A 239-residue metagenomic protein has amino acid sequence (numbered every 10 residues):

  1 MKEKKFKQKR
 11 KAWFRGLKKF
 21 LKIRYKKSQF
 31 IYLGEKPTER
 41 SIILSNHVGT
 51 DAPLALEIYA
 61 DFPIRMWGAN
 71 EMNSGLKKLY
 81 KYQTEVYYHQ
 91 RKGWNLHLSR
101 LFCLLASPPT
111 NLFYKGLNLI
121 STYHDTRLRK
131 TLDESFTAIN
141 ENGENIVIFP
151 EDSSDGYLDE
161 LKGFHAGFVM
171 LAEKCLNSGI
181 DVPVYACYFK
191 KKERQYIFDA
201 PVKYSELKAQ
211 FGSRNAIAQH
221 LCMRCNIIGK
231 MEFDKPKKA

Functional and structural regions predicted by a protein language model:
M1-Y25: N-terminal membrane-anchoring alpha-helices
K2-K4, K115, H124-A239: Non-catalytic C-terminal accessory region of glycerolipid acyltransferases and related lyso-lipid remodeling enzymes
F14, S107, R129-D133: Short, well-ordered alpha-helical scaffold segments within catalytic/effector domains
G16-G49, I58: Helix-to-loop junction immediately C-terminal to a conserved catalytic motif
G16-K19, A55, P109-F113, L171 (+1 more regions): Amphipathic alpha-helical segments that form well-ordered structural scaffolds and often line/cohere around active
Y25-K26, L119, K230: Short aromatic/hydrophobic-glycine micro-motifs
K27-S28, P63, G179: Secondary-structure boundary/capping positions in well-ordered alpha/beta enzyme cores
T38-H124: Catalytic core of membrane glycerolipid acyltransferases/transacylases, capturing the structured, soluble-facing
